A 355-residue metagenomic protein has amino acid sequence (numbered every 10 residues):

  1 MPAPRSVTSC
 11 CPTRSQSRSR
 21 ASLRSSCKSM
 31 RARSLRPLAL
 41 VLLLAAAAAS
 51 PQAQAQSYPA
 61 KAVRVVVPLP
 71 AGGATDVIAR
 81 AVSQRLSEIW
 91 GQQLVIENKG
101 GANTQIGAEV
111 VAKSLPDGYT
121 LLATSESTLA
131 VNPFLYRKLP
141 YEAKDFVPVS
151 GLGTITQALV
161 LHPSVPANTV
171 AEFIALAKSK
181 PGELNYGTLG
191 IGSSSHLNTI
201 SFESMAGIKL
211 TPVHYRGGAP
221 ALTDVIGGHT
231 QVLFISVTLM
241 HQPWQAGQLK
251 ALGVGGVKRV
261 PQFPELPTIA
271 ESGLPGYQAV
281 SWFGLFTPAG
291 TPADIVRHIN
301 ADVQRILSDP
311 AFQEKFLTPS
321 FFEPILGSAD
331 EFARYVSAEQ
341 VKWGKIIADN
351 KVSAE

Functional and structural regions predicted by a protein language model:
M1-S29, I269: Short, polar/acidic, helix-capping and beta-turn segments at strand->helix junctions that line the mouths
L38-A48: Bacterial N-terminal signal peptides
A53-D145, E183, S204-V232, P324-G327 (+1 more regions): N-terminal (or domain-start) structured segment
A60-A62, E271, A293-E355: An extracytoplasmic/periplasmic, membrane-proximal ligand-sensing/linker region
K113-Y119, F134-P220, I269-E271, W282-F316: Hinge/capping helix and adjacent helix->loop/strand transition within the periplasmic-binding protein
S127-K138, S201-M205, V232-L266: A ligand-binding cleft/hinge motif common to bilobed small-molecule-binding domains
